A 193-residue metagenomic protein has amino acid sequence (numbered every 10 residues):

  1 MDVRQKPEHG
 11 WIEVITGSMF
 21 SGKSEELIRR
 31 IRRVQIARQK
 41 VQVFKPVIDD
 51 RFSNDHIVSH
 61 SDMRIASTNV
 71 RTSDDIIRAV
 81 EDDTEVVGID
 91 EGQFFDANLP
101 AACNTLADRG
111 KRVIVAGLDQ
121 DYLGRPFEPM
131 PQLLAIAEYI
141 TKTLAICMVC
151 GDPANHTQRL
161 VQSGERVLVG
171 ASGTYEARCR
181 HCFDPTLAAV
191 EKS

Functional and structural regions predicted by a protein language model:
M1-D82, D121-Q132, A145, V161 (+1 more regions): Conserved P-loop
R30, A101-R109, P129-I136: Catalytic-core regions built around general acid/base machinery
A37, R109-G110: Helix C-cap/helix->beta junction micro-motif
D82-V86, G92: Short acidic/histidine-rich motifs immediately flanking catalytic phosphotransfer sites in two-component signaling
G88, R112-D119: Structural recognition of the conserved hydrophobic beta-strand(s) that form the central parallel beta-sheet of P-loop
E91-L106, Q120-F127: Conserved ATPase-coupling elements of RecA-like P-loop NTPase cores
T143-L168: Short recognition patches in nucleic-acid-associated and regulatory proteins
